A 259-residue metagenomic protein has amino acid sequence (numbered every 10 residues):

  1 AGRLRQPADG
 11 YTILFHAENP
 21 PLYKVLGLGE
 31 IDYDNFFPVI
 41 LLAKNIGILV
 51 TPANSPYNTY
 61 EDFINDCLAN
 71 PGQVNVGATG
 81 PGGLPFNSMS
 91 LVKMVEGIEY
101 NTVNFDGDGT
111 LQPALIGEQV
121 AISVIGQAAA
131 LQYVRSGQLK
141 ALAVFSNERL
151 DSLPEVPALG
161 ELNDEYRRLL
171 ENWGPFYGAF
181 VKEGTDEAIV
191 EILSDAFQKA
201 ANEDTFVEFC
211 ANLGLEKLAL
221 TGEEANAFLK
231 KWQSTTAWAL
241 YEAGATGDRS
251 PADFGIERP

Functional and structural regions predicted by a protein language model:
G2-T12, K24-L111, I122, L159 (+1 more regions): Hinge/capping helix and adjacent helix->loop/strand transition within the periplasmic-binding protein
L4-P7, F15, C67-P71, E96 (+9 more regions): Sec/Tat-exported extracytoplasmic proteins
F15-G29, S90-V95, G109, A121-A158: A ligand-binding cleft/hinge motif common to bilobed small-molecule-binding domains
A17-E18, G80, D106-G107, E223-E224: Short beta->alpha linker loops
M94, V190-P259: An extracytoplasmic/periplasmic, membrane-proximal ligand-sensing/linker region
L131-A201, D248, A252-P259: C-terminal lobe and pocket-closing loops of periplasmic/extracytoplasmic Venus-flytrap solute-binding proteins
